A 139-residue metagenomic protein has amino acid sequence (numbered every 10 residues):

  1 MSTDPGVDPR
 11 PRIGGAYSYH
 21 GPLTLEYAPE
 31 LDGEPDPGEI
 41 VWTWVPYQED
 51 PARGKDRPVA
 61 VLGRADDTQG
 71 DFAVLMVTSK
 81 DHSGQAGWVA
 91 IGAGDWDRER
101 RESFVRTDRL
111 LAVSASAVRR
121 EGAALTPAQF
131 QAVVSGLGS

Functional and structural regions predicted by a protein language model:
M1-Y17, G92-S139: C-terminal terminal-subdomain/extension
G6-R12, G21-E26, D56-P58: Short acidic/polar alpha-helix capping motifs at helix-coil junctions
T24-E30, Y47: Short alpha-helix capping/helix-loop boundary micro-motifs
P29, D50, A124: A short glycine-/small-residue-rich loop at the edge of a beta-strand within enzyme catalytic domains
E49-D56, V61-D95: Compact nucleic-acid interaction/catalytic patches
